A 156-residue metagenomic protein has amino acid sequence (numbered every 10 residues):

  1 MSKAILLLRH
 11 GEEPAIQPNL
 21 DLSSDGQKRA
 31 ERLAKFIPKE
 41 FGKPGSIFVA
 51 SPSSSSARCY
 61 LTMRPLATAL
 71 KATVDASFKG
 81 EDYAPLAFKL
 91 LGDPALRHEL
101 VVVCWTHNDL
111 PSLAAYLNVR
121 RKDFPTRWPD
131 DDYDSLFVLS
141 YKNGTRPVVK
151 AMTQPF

Functional and structural regions predicted by a protein language model:
M1-H98, D109-F156: Active-site-proximal alpha-helix that buttresses catalytic centers in soluble enzyme cores
V101: Conserved beta-strand position immediately N-terminal to the Walker
C104-T106: Short beta-strand segments
